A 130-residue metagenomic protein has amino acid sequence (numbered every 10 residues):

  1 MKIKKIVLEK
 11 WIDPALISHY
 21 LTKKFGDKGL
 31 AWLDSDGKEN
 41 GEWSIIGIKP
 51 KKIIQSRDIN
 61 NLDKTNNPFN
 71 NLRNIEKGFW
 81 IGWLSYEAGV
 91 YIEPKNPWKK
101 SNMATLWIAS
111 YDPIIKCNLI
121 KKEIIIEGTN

Functional and structural regions predicted by a protein language model:
M1-N130: Signature of the chorismate-utilizing enzyme
